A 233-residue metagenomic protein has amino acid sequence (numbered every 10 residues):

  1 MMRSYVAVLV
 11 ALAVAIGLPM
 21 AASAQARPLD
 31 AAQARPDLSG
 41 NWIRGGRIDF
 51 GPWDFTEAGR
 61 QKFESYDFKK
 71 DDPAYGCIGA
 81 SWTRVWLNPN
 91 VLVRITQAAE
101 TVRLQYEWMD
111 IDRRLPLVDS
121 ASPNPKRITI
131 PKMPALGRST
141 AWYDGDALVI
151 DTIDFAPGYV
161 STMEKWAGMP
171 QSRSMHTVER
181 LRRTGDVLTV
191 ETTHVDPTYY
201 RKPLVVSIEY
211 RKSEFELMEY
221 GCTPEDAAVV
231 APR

Functional and structural regions predicted by a protein language model:
M1-Y5: Positively charged n-region of N-terminal signal peptides that target proteins for export
A7-P19: Bacterial N-terminal signal peptides
A24-R233: PEST-like low-complexity, intrinsically disordered acidic/proline/serine-rich tracts that flank trafficking/processing
